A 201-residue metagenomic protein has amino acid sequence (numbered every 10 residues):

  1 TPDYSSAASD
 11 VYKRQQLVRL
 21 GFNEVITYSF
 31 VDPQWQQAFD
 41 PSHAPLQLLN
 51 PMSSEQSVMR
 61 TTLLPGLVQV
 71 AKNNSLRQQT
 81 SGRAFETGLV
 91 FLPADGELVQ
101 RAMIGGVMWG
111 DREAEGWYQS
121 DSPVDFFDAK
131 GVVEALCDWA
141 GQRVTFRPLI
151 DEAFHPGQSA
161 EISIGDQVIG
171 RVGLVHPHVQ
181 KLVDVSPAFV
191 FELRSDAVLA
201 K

Functional and structural regions predicted by a protein language model:
T1-A8, Y12: Single conserved hydrophobic/aromatic residue that forms the stacking wall/gate of nucleotide- or nucleobase-binding
R14-L20, E24: Outer-membrane beta-barrel translocator/pore domains, especially the C-terminal barrels of Gram-negative outer-membrane
F22-K201: TRNA-recognition modules of translation machinery and tRNA-sensing kinases, especially anticodon-binding
